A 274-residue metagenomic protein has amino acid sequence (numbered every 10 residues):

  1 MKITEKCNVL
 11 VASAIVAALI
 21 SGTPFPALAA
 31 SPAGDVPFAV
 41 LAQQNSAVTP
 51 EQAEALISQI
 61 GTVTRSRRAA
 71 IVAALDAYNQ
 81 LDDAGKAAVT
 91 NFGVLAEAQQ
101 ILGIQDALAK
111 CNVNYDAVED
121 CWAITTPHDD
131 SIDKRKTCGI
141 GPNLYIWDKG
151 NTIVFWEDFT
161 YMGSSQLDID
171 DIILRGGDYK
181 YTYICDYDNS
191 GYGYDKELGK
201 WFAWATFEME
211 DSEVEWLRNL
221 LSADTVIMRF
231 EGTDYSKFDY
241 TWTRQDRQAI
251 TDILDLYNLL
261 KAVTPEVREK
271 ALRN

Functional and structural regions predicted by a protein language model:
E5-A29: Sec-dependent N-terminal signal peptides of Gram-positive bacterial secreted proteins and lipoproteins
N8, P26-P32, Q100-N274: A generic "folded-domain core" signal
N8-L10, I15, D35, A39 (+3 more regions): Detector for intrinsically disordered, low-structure N-terminal pre-sequences
S21-Q44: Sec-dependent signal peptide cleavage junction
Q44-Q105: Beta-rich interaction/scaffold domains
